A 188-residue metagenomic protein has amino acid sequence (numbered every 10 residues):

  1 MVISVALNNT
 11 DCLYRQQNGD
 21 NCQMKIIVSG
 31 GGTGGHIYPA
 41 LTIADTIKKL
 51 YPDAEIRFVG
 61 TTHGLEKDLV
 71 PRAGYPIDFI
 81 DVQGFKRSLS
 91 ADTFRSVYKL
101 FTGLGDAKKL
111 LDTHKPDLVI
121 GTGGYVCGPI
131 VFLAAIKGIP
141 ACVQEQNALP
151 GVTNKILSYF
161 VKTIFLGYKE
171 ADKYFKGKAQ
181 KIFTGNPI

Functional and structural regions predicted by a protein language model:
Q16-Q17: Cationic, low-complexity basic patches in intrinsically disordered or flexible, solvent-exposed regions
I26-G31, D53-K99, T184-P187: Conserved nucleotide-sugar phosphate-binding/catalytic loop shared by glycosyltransferases and other
V28, L65, P76, A135-I188: Active-site-proximal region of nucleotide-activated glycan assembly enzymes, centered on histidine/acidic-rich loops
S29, V59, G121-T122, Q144-E145: Structural motif
H36-I47: Short amphipathic alpha-helix
R95-K109: Glycine-rich, highly charged phosphate/nucleotide-binding loops
D106-V119, C127-C142, K155-T163: Glycosyltransferases and closely related glycan-assembly transferases that use nucleotide-activated donors
